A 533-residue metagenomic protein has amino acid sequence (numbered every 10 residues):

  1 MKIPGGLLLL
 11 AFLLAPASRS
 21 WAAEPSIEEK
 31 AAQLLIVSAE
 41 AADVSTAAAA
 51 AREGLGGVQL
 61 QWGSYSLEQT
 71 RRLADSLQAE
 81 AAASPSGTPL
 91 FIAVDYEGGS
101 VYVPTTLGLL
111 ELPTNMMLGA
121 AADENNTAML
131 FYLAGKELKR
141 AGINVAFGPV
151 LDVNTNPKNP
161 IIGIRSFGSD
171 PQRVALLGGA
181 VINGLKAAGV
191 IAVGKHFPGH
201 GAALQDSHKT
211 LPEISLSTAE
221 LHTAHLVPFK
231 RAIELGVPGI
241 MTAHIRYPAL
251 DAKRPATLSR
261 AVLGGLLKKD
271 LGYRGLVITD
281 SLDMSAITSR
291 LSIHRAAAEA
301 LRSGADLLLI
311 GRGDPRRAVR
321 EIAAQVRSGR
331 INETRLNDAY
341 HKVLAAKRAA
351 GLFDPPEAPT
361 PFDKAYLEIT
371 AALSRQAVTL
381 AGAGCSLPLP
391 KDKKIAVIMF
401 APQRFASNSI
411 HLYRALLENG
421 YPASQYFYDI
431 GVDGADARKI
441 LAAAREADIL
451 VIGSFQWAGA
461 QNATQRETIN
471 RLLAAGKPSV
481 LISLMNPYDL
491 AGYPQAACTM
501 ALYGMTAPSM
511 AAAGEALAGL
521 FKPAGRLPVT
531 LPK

Functional and structural regions predicted by a protein language model:
G6-P16: Bacterial N-terminal signal peptides
S20-E111, I452: N-terminal hydrophobic targeting/anchoring segments and the immediately downstream early-domain regions of hydrolases
W21-A49, K269, R290-K533: Preference for extracellular/luminal or secreted protein segments
S26, S66-S86, S100-V103, S169-R335 (+1 more regions): Second-shell residues forming the walls of enzyme active-site clefts
A32-A39, G56-L60, L90-Y96, V145-P149 (+5 more regions): Hydrophobic faces of well-ordered beta-strands that scaffold small-molecule active sites in alpha/beta enzyme cores
A39-D43, V94-Y102, T106, N144-N154 (+3 more regions): Short glycine-enriched loops at secondary-structure junctions
E40-A51, T127-A134, H222-F229, I293-A297: Short, acidic/polar
A49-E68, F147, P157-K158, A232-K253 (+2 more regions): Short acidic, glycine-rich surface-loop motifs adjacent to enzyme active sites
